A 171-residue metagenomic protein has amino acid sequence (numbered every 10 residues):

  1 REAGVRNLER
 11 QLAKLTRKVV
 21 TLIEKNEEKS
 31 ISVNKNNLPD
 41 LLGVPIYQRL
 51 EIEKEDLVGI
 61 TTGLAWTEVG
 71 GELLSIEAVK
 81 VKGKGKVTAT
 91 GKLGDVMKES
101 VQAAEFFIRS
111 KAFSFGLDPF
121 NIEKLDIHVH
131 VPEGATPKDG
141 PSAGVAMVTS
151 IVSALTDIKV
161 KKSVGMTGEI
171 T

Functional and structural regions predicted by a protein language model:
R1-R6: A short helix-loop-helix "switch/interaction" segment in the helical subdomain of ASCE P-loop NTPases
R10-T171: Conserved P-loop NTPase/AAA+ ATPase motor core
